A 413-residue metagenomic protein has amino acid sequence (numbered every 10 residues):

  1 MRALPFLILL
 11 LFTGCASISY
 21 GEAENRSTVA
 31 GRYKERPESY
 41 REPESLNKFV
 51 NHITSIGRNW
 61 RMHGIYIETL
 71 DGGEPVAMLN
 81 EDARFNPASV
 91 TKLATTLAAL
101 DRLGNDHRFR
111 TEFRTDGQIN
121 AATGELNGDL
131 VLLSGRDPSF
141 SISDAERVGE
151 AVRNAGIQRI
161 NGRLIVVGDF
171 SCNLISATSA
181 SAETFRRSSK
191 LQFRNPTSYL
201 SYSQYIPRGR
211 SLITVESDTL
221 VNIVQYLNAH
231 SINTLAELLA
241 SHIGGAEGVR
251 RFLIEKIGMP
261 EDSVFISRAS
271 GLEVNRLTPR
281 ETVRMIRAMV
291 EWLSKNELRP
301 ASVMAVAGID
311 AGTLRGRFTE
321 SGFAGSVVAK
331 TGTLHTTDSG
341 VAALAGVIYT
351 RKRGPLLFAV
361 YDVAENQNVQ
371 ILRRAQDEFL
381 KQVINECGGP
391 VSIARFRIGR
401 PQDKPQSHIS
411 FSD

Functional and structural regions predicted by a protein language model:
T13-G14: C-terminal motif of bacterial Sec signal peptides marking the signal peptidase cleavage site
I18-R84, G149-N154: Beta-lactamase-like hydrolase cores
Y20, A151, A155-G162, F170-V303: A small/polar active-site loop signature that marks catalytic segments
W60-M62, N80-D82, A88-T91, D106-R110 (+9 more regions): Extracytoplasmic
G64-E68, V76-M78, T95, E112-R114 (+4 more regions): Soluble periplasmic/extracytoplasmic beta-strand elements of cell-envelope proteins
G73, P87-D106, L164, L227 (+1 more regions): Active-site SXXK
V76-M78, I243-D413: Small-residue-rich helix-loop
F109-D169, T178-A180: Active-site-adjacent, His/Asp/Glu-enriched structural segments that form or flank metal-binding and acid/base networks
